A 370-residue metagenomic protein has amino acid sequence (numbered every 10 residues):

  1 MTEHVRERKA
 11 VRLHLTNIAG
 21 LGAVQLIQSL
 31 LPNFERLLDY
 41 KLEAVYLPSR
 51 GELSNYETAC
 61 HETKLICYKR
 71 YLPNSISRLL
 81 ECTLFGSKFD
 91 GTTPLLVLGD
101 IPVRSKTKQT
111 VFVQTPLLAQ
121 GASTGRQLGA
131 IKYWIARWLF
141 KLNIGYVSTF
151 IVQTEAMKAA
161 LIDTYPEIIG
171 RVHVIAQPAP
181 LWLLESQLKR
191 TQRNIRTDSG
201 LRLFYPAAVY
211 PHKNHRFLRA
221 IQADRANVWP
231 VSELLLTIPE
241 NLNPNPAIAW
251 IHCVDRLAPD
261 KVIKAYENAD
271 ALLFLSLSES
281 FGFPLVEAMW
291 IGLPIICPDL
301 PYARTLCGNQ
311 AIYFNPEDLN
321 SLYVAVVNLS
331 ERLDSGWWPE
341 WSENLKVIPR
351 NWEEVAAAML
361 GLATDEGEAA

Functional and structural regions predicted by a protein language model:
R12, N194-K213, R219-Q222: Conserved donor-binding/catalytic core segment of Leloir-type glycosyltransferases
V24-I101, C253: Active-site donor-binding segments of glycosyltransferases and PAPS-dependent sulfotransferases
A130-F150: Membrane-proximal helix-turn-helix segments that form the acceptor-binding/catalytic region of lipid-linked
G145-D163, E167-S186: Donor nucleotide-sugar binding/catalytic pocket of nucleotide-sugar-dependent glycosyltransferases
I238-I263, N268: Nucleotide-activated donor-binding/catalytic signature segment of Leloir-type glycosyltransferases, i.e., the conserved
L277: Aromatic "clamp/platform" in nucleotide-sugar-dependent glycosyltransferases that forms part of the donor/acceptor
W290, P294-C297: Short hydrophobic beta-strand element within catalytic cores of glycosyltransferases and related nucleotide-activated
I312-N320, V326-L333: Conserved acidic donor-binding segment of nucleotide-sugar-dependent glycosyltransferases
